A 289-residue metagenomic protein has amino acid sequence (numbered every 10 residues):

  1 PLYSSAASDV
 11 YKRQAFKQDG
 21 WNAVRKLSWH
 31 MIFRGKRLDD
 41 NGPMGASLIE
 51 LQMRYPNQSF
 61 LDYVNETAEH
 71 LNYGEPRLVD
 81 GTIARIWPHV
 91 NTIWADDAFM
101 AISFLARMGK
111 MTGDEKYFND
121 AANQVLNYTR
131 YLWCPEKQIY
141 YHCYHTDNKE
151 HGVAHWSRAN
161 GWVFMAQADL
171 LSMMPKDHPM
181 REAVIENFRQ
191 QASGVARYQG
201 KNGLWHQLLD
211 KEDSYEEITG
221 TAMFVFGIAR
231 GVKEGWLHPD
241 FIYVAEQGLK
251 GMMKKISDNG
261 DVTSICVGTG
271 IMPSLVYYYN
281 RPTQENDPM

Functional and structural regions predicted by a protein language model:
P1-A7, Y11: Single conserved hydrophobic/aromatic residue that forms the stacking wall/gate of nucleotide- or nucleobase-binding
A15-G35, D62-T82, E115-Y141, I185-G203 (+1 more regions): Long, well-ordered core segments of solenoidal/helical folds
G42-R54, I83-D97, K137-A159, N202-M223 (+1 more regions): Carbohydrate-binding/catalytic loop surfaces
M108-N119, L170-E182, V232-P239: Inter-helical turn/loop segments and adjacent helix faces that build the functional surface of alpha-helical bundle
F164-L209: Oxyanion-binding "anion nests"
Y215-L237: Loop/turn-rich, solvent-exposed surfaces of beta-rich toroidal or solenoidal domains
